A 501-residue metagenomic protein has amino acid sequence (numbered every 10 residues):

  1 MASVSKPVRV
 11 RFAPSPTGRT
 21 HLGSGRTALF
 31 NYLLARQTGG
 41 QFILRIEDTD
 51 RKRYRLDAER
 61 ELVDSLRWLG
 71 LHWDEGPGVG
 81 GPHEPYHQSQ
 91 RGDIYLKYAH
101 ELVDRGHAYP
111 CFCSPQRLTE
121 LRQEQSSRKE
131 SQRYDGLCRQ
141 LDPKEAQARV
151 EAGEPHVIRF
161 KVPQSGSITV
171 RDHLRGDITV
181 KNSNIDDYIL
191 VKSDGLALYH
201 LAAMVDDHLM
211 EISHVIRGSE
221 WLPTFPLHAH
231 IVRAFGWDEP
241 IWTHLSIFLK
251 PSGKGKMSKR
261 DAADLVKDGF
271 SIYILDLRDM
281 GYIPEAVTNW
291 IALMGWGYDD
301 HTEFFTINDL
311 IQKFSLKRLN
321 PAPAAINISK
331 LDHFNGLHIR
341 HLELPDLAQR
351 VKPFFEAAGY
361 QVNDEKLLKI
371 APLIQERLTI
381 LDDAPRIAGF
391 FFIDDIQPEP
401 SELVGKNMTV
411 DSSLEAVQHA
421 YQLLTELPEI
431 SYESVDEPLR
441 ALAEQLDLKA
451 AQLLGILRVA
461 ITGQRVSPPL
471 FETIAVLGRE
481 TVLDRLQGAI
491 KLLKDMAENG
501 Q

Functional and structural regions predicted by a protein language model:
A2-S127, P223-A234, A286: N-terminal Rossmann-like or analogous alpha/beta NTP/dinucleotide-binding catalytic cores that position adenine
V10-P16, L44-D48, M210-V215, G269-I274 (+2 more regions): Glycine- and acidic
L22, L277-E285, P321-N327, Q361-I370 (+2 more regions): Structural motif
S65, R105, I231-A234, M280 (+9 more regions): Generic, well-ordered alpha-helical scaffold segments in large soluble proteins
P85-S89, V191-K192, M210-W221, L249-N289 (+4 more regions): Conserved phosphate-binding loops in nucleotide/dinucleotide-binding enzymes
Y109-P110, S114-D264, Y273, Y298 (+1 more regions): Active-site cores that bind ATP or allylic diphosphates and position pyrophosphate for catalysis
L344-L446: Small-residue-rich helix-loop
Y432-L493, A497: Charged substrate- and nucleic-acid-binding regions of tRNA-handling and nucleotidyl-transfer enzymes, centered on
